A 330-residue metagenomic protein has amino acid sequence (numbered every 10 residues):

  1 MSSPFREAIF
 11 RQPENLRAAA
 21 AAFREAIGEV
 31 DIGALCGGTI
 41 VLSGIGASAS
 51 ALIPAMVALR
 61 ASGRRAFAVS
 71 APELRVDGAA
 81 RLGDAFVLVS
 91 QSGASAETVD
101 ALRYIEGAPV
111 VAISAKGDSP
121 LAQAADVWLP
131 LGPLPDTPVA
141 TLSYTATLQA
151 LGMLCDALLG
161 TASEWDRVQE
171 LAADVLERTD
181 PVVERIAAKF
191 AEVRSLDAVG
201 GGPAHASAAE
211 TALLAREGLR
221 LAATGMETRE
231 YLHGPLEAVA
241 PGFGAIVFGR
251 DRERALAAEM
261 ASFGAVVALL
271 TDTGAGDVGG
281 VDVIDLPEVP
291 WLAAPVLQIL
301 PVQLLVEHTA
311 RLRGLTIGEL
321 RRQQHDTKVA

Functional and structural regions predicted by a protein language model:
M1, R6, A20, R24-A26 (+2 more regions): N-terminal membrane-targeting/anchoring modules of bacterial envelope and secretion proteins
S2-F5, A49-A55, A208-E210: Conserved phosphate/anionic-ligand binding catalytic regions in large, soluble enzymes, centered on
S3, T141, L292, V296: Charge-dense, low-complexity intrinsically disordered segments
P4-E7, A18, S43-G46: A short N-terminal beta->alpha junction/helix N-cap motif
E7-P13, R17-G37, V127-L129, L134-I246 (+2 more regions): Active-site phosphate/pyrophosphate-binding segments
L35-E170, G244-E288, L305: Glycine-rich phosphate-binding loops that contact phosphosugars or nucleotide phosphates
R60, E217, R311: Short polybasic/polar patches that bind polyanions
D285-A330: Peripheral docking tails and interdomain loops at the edges of cofactor- or intermediate-handling domains
